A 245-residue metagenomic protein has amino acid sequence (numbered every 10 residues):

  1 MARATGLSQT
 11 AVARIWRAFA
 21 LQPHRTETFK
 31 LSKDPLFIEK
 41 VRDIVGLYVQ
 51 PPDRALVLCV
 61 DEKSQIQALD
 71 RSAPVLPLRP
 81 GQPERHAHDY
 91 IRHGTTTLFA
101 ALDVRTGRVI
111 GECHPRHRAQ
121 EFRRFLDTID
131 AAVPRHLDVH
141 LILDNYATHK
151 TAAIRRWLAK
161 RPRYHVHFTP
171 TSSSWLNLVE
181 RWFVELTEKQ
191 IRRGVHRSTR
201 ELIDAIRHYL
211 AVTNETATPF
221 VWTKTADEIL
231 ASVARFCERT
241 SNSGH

Functional and structural regions predicted by a protein language model:
M1-K33, L56, E62-Q65: Conserved short alpha-helical interface segments
R3, E39-D127, S232-R239: Extended, low-complexity cationic-aromatic segments
V57, L137-L141, F220: Generic beta-sheet signal
D70, E201-H245: C-terminal domain-tail junction helix/linker
R85-Y90, L158-L178, G194-H196: RNase H-like polynucleotidyl transferase catalytic core
V109, V179-E201, V212-N214: Active-site proximal helix-loop segment of RNase H-like, two-metal nucleases, encompassing DDE(D)
L137-H149, S172: Acidic/histidine-rich, metal-coordinating catalytic segments
